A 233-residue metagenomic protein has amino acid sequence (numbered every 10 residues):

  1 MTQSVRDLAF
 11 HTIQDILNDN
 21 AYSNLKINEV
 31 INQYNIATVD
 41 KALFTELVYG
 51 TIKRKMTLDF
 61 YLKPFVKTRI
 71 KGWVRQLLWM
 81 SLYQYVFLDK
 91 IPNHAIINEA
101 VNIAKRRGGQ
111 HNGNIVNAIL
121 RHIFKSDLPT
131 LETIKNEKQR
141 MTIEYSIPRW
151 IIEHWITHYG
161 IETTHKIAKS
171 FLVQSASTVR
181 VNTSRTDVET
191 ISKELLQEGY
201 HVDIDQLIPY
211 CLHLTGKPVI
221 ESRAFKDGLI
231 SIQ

Functional and structural regions predicted by a protein language model:
M1-I134, Q139-M141: Non-catalytic accessory regions of SAM-dependent methyltransferases
S126-Q233: Glycine-rich nucleotide cofactor-binding entry segment
